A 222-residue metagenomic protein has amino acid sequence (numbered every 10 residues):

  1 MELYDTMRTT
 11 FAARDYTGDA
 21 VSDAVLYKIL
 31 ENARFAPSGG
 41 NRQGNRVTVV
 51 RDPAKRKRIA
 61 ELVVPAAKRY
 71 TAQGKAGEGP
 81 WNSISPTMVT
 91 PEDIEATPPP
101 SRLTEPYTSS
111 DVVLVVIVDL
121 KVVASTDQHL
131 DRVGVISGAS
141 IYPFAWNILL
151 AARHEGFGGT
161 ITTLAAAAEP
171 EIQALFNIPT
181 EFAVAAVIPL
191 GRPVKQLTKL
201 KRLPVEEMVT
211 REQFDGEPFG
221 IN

Functional and structural regions predicted by a protein language model:
M1-A20, A24, K28: Short acidic N-proximal helix/loop "leader" segments that mark the beginning of a domain or an inter-domain linker
D5-A13, S85, A183-N222: C-terminal helix-cap and adjacent tail motif
D15-Y16, R46, G158-T162: Short catalytic-loop micro-motif centered on adjacent basic/acidic residues
I29-A33, L114-L120, D127-A174: Small-aliphatic-rich amphipathic alpha-helix that forms the alpha element of a beta-alpha
F35-N41: Glycine-rich phosphate/pyrophosphate-binding beta-alpha loops
N41-G44, T108-S110, A183: Short, basic and Ser/Thr-rich N-terminal targeting/leader segments
V49-A139: Glycine/small-residue-rich phosphate/adenosyl-binding loop
Q173-T180, T198-L200: Short proline/glycine-enriched turn/loop segments at secondary-structure junctions
